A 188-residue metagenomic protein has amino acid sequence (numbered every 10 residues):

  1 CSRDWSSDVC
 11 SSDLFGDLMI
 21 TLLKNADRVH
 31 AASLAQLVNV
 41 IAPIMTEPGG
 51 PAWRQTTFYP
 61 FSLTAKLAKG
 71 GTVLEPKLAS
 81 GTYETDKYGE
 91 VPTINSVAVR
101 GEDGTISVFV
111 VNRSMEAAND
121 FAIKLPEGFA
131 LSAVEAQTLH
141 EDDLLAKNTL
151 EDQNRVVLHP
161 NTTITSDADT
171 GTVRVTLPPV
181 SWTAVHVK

Functional and structural regions predicted by a protein language model:
C1-V9: Single conserved hydrophobic/aromatic residue that forms the stacking wall/gate of nucleotide- or nucleobase-binding
D8, A79-G81, G89-V91, V111-K188: C-terminal beta-sandwich/jelly-roll accessory domains of carbohydrate-active enzymes
D8-G16: Extracellular glycoside hydrolase catalytic/binding regions
F15-L18, T57: Stable alpha-helical elements in mature extracytoplasmic
L18-L22, E84-T85, I94-A98, F109-V110 (+1 more regions): Generic recognition of flexible, low-complexity loop/linker segments
L18-V29, L67-A68, V175-P178: A structural motif corresponding to the C-terminal end of an alpha-helix and its immediate exit/capping segment
H30-P43, E47-T105: Glycan-recognition and catalytic regions of carbohydrate-active enzymes
A32, F61, V108, A136 (+1 more regions): Conserved, mostly hydrophobic/aromatic
